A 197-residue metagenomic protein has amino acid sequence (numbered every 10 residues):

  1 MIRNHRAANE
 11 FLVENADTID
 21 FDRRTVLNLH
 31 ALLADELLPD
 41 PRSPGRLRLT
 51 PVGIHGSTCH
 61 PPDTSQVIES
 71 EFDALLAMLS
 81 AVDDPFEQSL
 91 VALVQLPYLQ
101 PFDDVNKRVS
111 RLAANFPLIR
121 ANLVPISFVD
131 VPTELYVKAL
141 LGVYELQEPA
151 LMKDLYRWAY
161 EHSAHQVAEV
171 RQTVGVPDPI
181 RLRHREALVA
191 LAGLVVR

Functional and structural regions predicted by a protein language model:
M1-D103, K107-R197: FIC/Doc superfamily catalytic core
